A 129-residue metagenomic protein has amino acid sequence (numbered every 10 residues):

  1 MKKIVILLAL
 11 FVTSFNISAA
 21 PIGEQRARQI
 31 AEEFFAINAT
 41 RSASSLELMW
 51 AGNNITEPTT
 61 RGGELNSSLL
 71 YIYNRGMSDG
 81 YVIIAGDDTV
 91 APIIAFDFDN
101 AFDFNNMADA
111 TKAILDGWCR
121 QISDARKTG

Functional and structural regions predicted by a protein language model:
I4-T13: Sec-dependent N-terminal signal peptides
I17-P21: Boundary at the C-terminal end of the N-terminal hydrophobic targeting segment
I22-I37: Short N-terminal segments immediately surrounding and downstream of signal-peptide cleavage
N38-S42: Short secondary-structure junctions
A43-A91, F98: Exposed beta-strand-loop-beta-strand "reactive/processing" segments of non-cytosolic proteins
A85-G129: A short, surface-exposed interaction/processing loop segment used at functional sites
